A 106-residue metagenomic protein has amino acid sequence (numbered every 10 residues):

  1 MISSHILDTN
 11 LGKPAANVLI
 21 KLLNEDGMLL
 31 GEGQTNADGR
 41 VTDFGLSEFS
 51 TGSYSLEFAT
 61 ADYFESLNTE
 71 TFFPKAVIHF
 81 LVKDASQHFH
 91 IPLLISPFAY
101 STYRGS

Functional and structural regions predicted by a protein language model:
M1-H79, H90-P92: Beta-strand-dominated extracellular/periplasmic modules and repeats in secreted or surface-exposed proteins
V82-D84: Interdomain boundary/hinge segments at the C-termini of tandem beta-sandwich modules
S86-S106: Compositionally biased low-complexity segments at domain edges in trafficked proteins and select soluble regulators
